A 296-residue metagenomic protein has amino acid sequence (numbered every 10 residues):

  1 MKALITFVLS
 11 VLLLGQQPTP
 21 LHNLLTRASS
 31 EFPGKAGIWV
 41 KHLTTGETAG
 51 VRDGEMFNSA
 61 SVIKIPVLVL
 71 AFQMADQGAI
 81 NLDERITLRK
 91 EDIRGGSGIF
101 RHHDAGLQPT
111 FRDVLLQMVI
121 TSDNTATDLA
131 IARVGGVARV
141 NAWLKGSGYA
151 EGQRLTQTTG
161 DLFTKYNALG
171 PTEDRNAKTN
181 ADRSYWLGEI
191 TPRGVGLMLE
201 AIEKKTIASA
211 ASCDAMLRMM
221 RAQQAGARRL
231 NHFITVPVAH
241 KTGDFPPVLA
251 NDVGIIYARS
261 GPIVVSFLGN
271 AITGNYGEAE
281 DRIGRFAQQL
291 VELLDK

Functional and structural regions predicted by a protein language model:
A3, F7-P20: Bacterial Sec-dependent signal peptides at the C-terminal "C-region" and cleavage site
Q16-E55, L293: Beta-lactamase-like hydrolase cores
Q17-E31, A132-A138, L187, G196-K296: Structured C-terminal helix/loop/strand segments within mature extracytoplasmic catalytic/sensor domains
G37-K41, A49-G50, P66-V69, T87 (+2 more regions): Soluble periplasmic/extracytoplasmic beta-strand elements of cell-envelope proteins
L43, L82-I99, V134-G135, T158-T164 (+1 more regions): Acidic helix-start/capping segments at beta-turn-to-alpha-helix junctions
G46, N58-I86, V195, V265: Active-site SXXK
Q73-R112, L116: Active-site-proximal loop and beta-strand segments within enzyme catalytic domains
L107-T110, L115, T121, D128-L199 (+1 more regions): Mid-domain, small-residue-enriched loop/turn segments at the edges of structured enzyme/sensor domains
